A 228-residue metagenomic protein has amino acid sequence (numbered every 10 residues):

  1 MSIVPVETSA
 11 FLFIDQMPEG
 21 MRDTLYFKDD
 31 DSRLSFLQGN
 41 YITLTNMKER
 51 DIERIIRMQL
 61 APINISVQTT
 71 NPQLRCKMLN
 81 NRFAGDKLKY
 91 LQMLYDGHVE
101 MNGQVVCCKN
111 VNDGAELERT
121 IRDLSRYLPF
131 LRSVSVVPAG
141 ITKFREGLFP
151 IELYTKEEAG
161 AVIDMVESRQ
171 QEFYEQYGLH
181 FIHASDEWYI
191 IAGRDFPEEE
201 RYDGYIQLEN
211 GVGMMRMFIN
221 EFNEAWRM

Functional and structural regions predicted by a protein language model:
M1-F130, G140-R169: Conserved Radical SAM active-site core
V111, L131-E157, Y177-E200: Flexible glycine/acidic-rich beta-alpha junction loops that bind and position SAM and/or redox cofactors in anaerobic
Q171-E175: Flexible helix-coil linker/hinge segments at domain or subdomain boundaries
G193-M228: Radical SAM enzyme core and accessory elements
